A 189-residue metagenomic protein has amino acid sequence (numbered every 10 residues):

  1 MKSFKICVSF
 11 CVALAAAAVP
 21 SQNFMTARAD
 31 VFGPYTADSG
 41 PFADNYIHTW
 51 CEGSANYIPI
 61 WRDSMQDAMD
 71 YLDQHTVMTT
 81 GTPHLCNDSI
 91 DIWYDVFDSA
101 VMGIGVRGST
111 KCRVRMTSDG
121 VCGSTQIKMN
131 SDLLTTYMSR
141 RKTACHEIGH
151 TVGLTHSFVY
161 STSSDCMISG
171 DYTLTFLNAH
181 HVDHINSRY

Functional and structural regions predicted by a protein language model:
M1-A29: Sec-dependent, cleavable N-terminal signal peptides
N23-Y189: Zinc-dependent metalloendopeptidases
